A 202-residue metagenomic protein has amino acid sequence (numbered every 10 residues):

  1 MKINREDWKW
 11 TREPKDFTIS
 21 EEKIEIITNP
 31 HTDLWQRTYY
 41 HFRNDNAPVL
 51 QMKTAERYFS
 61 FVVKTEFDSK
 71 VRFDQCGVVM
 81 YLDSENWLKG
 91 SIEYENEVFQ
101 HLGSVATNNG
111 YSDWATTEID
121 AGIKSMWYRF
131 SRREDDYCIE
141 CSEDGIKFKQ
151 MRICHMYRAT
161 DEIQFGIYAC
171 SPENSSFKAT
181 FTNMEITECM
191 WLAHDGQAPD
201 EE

Functional and structural regions predicted by a protein language model:
M1-E202: Extracellular glycan-recognition regions
